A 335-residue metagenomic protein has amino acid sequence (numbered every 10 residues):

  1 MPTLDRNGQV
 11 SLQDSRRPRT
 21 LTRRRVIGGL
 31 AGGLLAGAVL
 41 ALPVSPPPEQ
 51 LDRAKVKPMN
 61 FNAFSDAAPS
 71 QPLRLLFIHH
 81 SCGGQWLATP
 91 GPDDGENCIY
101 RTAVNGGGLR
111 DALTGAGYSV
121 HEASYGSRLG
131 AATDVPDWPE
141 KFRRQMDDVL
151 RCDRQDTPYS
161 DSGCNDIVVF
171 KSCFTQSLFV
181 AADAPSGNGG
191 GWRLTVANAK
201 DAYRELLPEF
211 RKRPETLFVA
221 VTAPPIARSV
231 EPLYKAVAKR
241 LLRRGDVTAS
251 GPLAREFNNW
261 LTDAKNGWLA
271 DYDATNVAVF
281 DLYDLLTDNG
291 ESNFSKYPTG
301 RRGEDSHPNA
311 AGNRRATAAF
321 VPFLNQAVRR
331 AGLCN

Functional and structural regions predicted by a protein language model:
R23-I27: N-terminal export leaders
G28-P43: Hydrophobic membrane-insertion alpha-helices, especially the h-region of bacterial N-terminal signal peptides
L42-G115, S119, N325-N335: N-terminal module-boundary/linker segments of secreted carbohydrate-active enzymes
Q71-L75, G115-H121, G163-V169, K212-V219 (+1 more regions): Loop/turn elements at helix/coil->beta-strand transitions in domains of secreted/extracellular proteins
I78-S81, A123-R128, F170-T175, V221-I226 (+2 more regions): Active-site-proximal beta-strand/loop segments in catalytic clefts of secreted hydrolases
G84-R193: Conserved SGNH/GDSL esterase-like catalytic core that processes O-acyl groups on lipids and polysaccharides
D93-T102, S177-N198, P232-A249, P298-R302: A solvent-exposed, charged loop/short amphipathic helix patch at secondary-structure junctions
A227-N335: Catalytic His-Asp segment of secreted/periplasmic serine-dependent ester chemistry enzymes
